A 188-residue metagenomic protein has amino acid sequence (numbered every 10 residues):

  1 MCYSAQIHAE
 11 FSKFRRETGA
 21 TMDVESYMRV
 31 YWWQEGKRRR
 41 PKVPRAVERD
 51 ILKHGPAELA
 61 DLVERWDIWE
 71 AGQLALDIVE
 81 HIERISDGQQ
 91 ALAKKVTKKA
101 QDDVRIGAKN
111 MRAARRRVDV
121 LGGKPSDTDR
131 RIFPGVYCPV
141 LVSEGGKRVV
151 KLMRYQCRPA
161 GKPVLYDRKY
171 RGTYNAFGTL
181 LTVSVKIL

Functional and structural regions predicted by a protein language model:
M1-L188: Short linear sequence motif anchored by a di-proline
